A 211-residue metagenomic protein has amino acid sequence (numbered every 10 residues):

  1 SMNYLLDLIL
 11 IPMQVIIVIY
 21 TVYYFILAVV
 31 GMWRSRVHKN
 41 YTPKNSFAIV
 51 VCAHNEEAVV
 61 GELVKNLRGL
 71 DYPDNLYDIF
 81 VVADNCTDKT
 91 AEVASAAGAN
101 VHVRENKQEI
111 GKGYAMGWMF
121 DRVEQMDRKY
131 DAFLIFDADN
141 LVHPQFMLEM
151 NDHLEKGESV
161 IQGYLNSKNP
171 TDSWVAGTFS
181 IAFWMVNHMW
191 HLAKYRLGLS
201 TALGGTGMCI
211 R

Functional and structural regions predicted by a protein language model:
S1-P43: N-terminal membrane-anchoring/stem segments of glycan-assembly enzymes
N45-A48, D78: Cell-envelope/extracellular polymer assembly enzymes that use nucleotide-activated donors
G61, D88-S95, V103, Q145: Acidic helix N-cap motif at the loop->helix transition within catalytic regions of sugar-transfer enzymes
K65-L76: Short, acidic, metal-binding catalytic loop of nucleotide-sugar glycosyltransferases
A83-A91, N106-Q108, L141: A conserved acidic beta->alpha catalytic loop
K89, F136-H153: Acidic donor-binding/catalytic loop of UDP-sugar-dependent glycosyltransferases, especially processive GT2
V103-E105, I110-M126, E149-R211: Long helical/loop segments within the catalytic core of UDP-sugar-dependent glycosyltransferases, especially the large
F133: Short aromatic/hydrophobic "clamp" motif used to bind/position activated sugar donors
